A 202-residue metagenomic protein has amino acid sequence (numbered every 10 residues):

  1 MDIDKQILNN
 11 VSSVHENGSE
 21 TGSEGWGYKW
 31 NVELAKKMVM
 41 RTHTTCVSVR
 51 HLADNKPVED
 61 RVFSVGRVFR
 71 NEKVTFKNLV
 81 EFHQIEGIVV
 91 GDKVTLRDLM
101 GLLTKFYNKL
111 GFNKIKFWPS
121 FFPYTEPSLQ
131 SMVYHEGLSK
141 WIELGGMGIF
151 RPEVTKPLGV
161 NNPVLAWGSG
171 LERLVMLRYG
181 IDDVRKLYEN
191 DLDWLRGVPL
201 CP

Functional and structural regions predicted by a protein language model:
M1-P202: TRNA-recognition modules of translation machinery and tRNA-sensing kinases, especially anticodon-binding
